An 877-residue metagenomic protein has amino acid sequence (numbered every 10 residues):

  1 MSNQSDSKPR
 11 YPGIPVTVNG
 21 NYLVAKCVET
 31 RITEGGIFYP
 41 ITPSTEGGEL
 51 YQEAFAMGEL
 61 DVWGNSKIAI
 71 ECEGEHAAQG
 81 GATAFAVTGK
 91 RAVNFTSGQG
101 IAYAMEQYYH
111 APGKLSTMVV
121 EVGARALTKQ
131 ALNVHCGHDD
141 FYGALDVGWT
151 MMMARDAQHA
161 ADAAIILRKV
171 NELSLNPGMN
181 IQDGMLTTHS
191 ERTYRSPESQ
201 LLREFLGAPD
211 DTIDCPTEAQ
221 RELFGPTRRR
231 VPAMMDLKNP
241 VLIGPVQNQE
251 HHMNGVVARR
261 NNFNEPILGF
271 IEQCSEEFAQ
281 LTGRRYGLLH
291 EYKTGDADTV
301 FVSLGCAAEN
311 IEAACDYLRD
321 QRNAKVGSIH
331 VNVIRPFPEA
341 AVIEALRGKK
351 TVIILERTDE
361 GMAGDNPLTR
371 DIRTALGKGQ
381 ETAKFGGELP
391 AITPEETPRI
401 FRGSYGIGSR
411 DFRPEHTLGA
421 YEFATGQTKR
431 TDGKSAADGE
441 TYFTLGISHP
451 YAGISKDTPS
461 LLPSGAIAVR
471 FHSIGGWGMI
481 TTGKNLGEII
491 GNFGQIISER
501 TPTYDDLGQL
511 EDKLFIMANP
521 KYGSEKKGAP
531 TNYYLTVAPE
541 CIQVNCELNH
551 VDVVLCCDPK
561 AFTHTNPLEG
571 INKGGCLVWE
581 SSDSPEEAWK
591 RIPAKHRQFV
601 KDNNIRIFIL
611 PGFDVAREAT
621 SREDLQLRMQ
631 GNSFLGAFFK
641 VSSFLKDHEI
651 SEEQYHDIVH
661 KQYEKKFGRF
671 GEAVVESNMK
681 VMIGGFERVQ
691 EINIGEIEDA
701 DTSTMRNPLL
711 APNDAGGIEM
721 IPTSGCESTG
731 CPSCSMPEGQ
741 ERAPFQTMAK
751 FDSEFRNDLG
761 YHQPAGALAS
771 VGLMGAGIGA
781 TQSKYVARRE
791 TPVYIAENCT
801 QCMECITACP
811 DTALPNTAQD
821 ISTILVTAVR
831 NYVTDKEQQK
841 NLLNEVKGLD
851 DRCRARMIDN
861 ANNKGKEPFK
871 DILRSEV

Functional and structural regions predicted by a protein language model:
M1-G143, I165, K429, S435-G478 (+4 more regions): Thiamine diphosphate
T17, P336-A340, T351, L355-R357 (+1 more regions): Active-site cofactor/cluster-binding pocket
N19-V24, L201, E276-T299, G453-L462 (+1 more regions): Glycine-/acidic-rich phosphate or pyrophosphate-binding loops and their flanking alpha/beta elements
W63-K67, G178-H290: Conformationally flexible catalytic loops at phosphate/diphosphate-handling active centers
V134-G184, S196, F205-T217, E396-Y405 (+1 more regions): Conserved thiamine diphosphate
R155-D156, P177, S199-A219, L355-S435 (+5 more regions): Phosphate/diphosphate-binding loops
T351-T458, G475, K595-Q598, G612-F670 (+1 more regions): Peripheral docking tails and interdomain loops at the edges of cofactor- or intermediate-handling domains
G671-V877: Ferredoxin-type iron-sulfur electron-transfer modules and their immediate structural context
